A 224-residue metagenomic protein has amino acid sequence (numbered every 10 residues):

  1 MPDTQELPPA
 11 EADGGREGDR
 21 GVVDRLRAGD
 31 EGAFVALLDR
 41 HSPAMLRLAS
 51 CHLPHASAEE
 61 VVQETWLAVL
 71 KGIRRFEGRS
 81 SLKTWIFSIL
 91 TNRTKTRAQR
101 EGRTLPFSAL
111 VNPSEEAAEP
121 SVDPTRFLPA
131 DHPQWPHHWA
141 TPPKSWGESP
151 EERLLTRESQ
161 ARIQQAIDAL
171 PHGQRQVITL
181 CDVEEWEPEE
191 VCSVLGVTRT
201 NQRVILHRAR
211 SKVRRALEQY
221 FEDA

Functional and structural regions predicted by a protein language model:
P2-E6, Q99-G102, L170-R175, R210-A224: Short, Lys/Arg-enriched C-terminal cap helix and immediately downstream tail that follows
T4-Q5, R27-A36, L46-E64, E222-A224: Short, charged helix-capping/linker segments at alpha-helix termini
A10, S114-D168: Acidic, proline/glycine-rich intrinsically disordered inter-domain spacer in sigma factors
R27-A28, C51-H55, E64-S81, T96 (+1 more regions): Sigma70-family region 2
L37, H41, M45, T65 (+2 more regions): Residue-level preference for hydrophobic side chains embedded in well-ordered alpha helices
L38-A56, K71-G72, I167, G173 (+2 more regions): Amphipathic, Lys/Arg- and hydrophobic-enriched alpha-helical face
R74-G78, S88-A109, E116-P129, T156 (+1 more regions): Arg/Lys-rich amphipathic alpha helix in sigma70-family domain 2
E152-R153, R157, A161-Q176, L180 (+1 more regions): Helix-turn-helix DNA-binding module
